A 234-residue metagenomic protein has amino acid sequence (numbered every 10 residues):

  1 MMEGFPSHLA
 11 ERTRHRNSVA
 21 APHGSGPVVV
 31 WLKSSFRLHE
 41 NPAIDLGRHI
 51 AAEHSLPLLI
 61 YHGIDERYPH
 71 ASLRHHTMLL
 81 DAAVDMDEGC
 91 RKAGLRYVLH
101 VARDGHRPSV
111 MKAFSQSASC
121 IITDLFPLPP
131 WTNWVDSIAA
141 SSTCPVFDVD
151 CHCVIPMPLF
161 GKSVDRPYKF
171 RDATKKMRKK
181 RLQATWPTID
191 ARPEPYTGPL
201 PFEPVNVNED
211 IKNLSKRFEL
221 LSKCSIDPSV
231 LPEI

Functional and structural regions predicted by a protein language model:
M1-V29, K33-S34, E40: N-terminal regions that are enriched for targeting/export leaders and immediately downstream pro/stem segments
H23-G24, S163-I234: Glycine/tryptophan-enriched, flexible segments
P27, S55-L59, P145: Residues at the starts of beta-strands that form the adenosine-phosphate
V30, I60-H62, D148: Structural beta-sheet core signal
K33, G63-D65, C151: Cofactor-binding loop segments of dinucleotide-utilizing enzymes, especially the Rossmann-like FAD- and NAD(P)+-binding
L38, L46-L59, E66-I122, F126-N133: N-terminal Rossmann-like or analogous alpha/beta NTP/dinucleotide-binding catalytic cores that position adenine
H39-N41, M157, R178-K179: Short helix/loop capping segments that flank catalytic or ligand/cofactor-binding pockets
A102-A173: Active-site neighborhoods of enzyme catalytic cores
